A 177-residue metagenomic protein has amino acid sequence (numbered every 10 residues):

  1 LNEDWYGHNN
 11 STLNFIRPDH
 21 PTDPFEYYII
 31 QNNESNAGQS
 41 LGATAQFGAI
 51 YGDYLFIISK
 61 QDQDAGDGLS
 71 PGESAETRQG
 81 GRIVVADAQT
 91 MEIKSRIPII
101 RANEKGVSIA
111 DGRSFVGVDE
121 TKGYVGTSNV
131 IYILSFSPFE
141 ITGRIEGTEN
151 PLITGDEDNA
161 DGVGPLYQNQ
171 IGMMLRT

Functional and structural regions predicted by a protein language model:
L1, Y54-I57, K122-V125, Y132 (+1 more regions): Conserved beta-propeller blade signature
L1-G66, R82, A88: Acidic/polar, low-complexity intrinsically disordered N-terminal segments immediately downstream of a Sec signal
D4-N10, A65-G81, V125-G126, L166-N169: Short, solvent-exposed loop/turn segments at conserved positions within beta-propeller repeat blades
N9, Y51-G52, Q79, D119-E120 (+3 more regions): Short loop/turn segments that connect beta-strands within the blades of beta-propeller domains, predominantly WD40
N33-S35, I97-I100, E146-G147: Short loop/turn motifs that cap or connect beta-strands within the blades of beta-propeller-type repeat domains
G38-I50, R101-E120, E149-R176: Repeated scaffold domains used in trafficking and secretory/extracellular systems, primarily beta-propellers
E92-S95, T142-G143: A structural motif specific to WD40 beta-propellers
